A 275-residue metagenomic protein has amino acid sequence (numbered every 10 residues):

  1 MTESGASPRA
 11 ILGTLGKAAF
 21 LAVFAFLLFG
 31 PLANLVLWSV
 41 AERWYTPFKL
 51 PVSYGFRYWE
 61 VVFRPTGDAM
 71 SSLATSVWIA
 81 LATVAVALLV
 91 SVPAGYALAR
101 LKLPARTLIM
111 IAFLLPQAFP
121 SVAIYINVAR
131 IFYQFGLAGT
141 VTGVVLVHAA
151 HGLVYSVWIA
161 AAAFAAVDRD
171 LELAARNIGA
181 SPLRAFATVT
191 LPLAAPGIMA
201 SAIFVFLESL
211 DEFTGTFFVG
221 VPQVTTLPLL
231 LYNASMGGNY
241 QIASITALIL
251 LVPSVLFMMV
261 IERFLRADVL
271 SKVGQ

Functional and structural regions predicted by a protein language model:
M1-L37: N-terminal signal-anchor/first transmembrane alpha helix
T2-A10, I79-F113, F186, I261-F264: Transmembrane-helix boundary motif in ABC transporter permease subunits
T2-R9, T14-K17, A161-E172, R176 (+2 more regions): C-terminal transmembrane helix and the adjacent membrane-cytosol boundary/short C-terminal tail of inner/organellar
S4-T14, P47, F56-D68, S209-A267: Interhelical loop and adjacent transmembrane-helix boundary motif in polytopic membrane transport permeases
G13-L21, P93-V128, E172: Cytoplasmic-entry segments and transmembrane alpha-helices of multi-pass inner-membrane transporters
A19-F20, A25-L32, Y125, A149-A150 (+4 more regions): Transmembrane alpha-helices
F26, M70, A74, W78-V90 (+8 more regions): Hydrophobic alpha-helical transmembrane segments of multipass integral membrane proteins, especially permease/channel
T46-L50, F56, A105-T107, F119-G152 (+2 more regions): Membrane-interfacial helix termini and adjacent extracytoplasmic/periplasmic loops of multi-pass transporters
